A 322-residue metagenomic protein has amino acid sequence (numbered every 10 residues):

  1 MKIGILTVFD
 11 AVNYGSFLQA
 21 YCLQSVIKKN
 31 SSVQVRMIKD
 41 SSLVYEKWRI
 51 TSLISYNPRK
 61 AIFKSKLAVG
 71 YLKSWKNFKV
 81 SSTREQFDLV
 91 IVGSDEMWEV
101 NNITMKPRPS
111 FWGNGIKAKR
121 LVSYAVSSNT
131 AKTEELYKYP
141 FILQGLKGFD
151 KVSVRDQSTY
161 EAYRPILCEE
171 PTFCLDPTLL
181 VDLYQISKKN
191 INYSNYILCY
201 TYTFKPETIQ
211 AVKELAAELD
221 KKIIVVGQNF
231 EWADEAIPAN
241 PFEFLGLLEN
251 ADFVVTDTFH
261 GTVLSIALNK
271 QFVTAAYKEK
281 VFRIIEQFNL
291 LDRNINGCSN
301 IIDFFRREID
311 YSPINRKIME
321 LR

Functional and structural regions predicted by a protein language model:
M1-R322: Active-site anion-handling motifs in enzyme catalytic cores
